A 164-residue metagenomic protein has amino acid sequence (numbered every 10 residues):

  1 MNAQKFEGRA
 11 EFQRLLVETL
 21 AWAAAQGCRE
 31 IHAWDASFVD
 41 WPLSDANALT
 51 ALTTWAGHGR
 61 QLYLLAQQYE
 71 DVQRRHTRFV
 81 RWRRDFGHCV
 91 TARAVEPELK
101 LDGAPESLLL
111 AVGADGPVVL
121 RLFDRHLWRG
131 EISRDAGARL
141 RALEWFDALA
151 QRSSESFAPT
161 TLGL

Functional and structural regions predicted by a protein language model:
M1-E30, S37-L164: PLD/PLD-like phosphodiesterase catalytic module centered on the HKD motif
